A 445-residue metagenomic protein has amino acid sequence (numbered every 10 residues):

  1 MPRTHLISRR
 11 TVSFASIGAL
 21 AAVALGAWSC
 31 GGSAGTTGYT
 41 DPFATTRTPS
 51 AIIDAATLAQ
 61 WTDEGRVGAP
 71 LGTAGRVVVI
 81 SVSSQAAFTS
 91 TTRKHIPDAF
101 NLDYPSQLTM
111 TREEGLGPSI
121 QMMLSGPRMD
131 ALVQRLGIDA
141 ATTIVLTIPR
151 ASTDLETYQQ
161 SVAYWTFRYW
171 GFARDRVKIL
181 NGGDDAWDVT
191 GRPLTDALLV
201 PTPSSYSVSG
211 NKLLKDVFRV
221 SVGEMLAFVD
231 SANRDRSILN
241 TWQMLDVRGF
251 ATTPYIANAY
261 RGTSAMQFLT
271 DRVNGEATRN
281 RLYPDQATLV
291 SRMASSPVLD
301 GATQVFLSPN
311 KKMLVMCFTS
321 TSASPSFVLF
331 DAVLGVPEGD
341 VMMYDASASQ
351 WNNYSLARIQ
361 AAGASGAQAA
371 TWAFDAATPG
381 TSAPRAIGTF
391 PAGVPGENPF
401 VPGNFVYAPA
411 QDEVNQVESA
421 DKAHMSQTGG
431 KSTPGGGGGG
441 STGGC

Functional and structural regions predicted by a protein language model:
M1, I7-S8, L356, A383: Intrinsically disordered, low-complexity sequence elements enriched in Ser/Thr/Gly/Pro
P2-R10, F14-T48: Bacterial Sec-dependent N-terminal signal peptides
C30-C445: Cytosolic catalytic domains that perform sulfur/thiol-centered chemistry
